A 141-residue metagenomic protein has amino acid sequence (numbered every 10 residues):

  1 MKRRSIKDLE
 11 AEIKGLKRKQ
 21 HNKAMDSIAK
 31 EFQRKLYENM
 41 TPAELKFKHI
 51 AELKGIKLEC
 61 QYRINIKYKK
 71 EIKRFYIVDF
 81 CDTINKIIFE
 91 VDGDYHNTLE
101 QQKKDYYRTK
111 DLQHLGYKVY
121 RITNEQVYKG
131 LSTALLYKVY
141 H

Functional and structural regions predicted by a protein language model:
M1-H141: Nucleic-acid endo/exonuclease domains
